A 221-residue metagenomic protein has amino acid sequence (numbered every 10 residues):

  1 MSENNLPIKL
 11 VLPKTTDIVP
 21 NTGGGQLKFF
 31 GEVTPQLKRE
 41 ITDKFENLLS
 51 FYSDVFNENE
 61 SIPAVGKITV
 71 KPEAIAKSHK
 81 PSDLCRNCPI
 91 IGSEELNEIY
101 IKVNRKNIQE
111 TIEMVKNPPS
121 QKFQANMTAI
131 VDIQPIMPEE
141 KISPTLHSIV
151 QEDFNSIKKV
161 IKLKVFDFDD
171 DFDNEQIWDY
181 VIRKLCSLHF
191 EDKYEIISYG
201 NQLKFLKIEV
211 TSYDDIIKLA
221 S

Functional and structural regions predicted by a protein language model:
M1-S187, S221: Autoinhibitory N-terminal propeptides
H189-S221: Protease zymogen maturation seam
